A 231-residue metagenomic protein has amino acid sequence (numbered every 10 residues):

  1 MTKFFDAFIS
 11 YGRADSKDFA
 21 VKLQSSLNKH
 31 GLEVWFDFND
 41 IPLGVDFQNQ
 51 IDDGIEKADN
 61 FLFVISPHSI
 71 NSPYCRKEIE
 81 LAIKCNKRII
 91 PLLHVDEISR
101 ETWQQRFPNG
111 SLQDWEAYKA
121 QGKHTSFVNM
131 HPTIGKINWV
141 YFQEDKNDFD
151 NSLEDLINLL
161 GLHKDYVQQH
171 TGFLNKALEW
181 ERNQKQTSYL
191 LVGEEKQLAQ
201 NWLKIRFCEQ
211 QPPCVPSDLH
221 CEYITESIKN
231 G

Functional and structural regions predicted by a protein language model:
M1-H68, P73, I83-K87, V95-I98: Conserved N-terminal substructure of TIR/SEFIR domains
M1-K29, V95-G231: C-terminal interaction surface of TIR/SEFIR-family domains
K77-L81: Short, charged, amphipathic alpha-helix that recurs within catalytic cores of restriction-modification and other
